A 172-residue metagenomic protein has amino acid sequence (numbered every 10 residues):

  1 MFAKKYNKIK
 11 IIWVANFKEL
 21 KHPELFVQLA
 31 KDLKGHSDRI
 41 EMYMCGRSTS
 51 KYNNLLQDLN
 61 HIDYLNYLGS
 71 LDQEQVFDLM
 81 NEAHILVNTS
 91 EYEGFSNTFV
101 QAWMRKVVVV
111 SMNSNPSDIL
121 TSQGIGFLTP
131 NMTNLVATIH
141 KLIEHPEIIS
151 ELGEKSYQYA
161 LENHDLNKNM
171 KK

Functional and structural regions predicted by a protein language model:
F2-K21, V27-A30, Y43: Conserved donor-binding/catalytic core segment of Leloir-type glycosyltransferases
V14, K18, E41-N54, G69: Glycosyltransferase donor-sugar binding loop
N54-E74: Nucleotide-activated donor-binding/catalytic signature segment of Leloir-type glycosyltransferases, i.e., the conserved
S70-L71, D78-A83: Short alpha-helical donor nucleotide-sugar binding micro-motif in glycosyltransferases
E91: Aromatic "clamp/platform" in nucleotide-sugar-dependent glycosyltransferases that forms part of the donor/acceptor
V107-S111: Short hydrophobic beta-strand element within catalytic cores of glycosyltransferases and related nucleotide-activated
S122-T133, K141-P146: Conserved acidic donor-binding segment of nucleotide-sugar-dependent glycosyltransferases
E147-K172: A charged, aromatic-enriched C-terminal amphipathic alpha-helix characteristic of glycosyltransferases across folds
